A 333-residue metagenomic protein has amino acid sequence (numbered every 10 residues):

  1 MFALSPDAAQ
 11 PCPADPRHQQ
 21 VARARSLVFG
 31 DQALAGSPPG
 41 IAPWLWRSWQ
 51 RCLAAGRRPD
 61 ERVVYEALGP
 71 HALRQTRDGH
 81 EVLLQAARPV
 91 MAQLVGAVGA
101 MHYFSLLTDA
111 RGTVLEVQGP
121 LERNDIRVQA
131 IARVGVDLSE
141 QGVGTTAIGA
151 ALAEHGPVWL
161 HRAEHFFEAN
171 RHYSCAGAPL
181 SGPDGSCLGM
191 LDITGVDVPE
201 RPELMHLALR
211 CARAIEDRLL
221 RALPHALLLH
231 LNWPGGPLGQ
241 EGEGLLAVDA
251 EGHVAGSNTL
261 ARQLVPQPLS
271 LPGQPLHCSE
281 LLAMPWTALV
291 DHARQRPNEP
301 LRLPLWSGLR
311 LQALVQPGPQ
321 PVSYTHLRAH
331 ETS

Functional and structural regions predicted by a protein language model:
W44, A54, V114-G149, L207-L209 (+1 more regions): PAS-family sensory domains
E66-A100, F104-S105, D109-A163: Regulatory sensory and allosteric helical modules in signal-transduction proteins and certain transcription factors
A87-L106, R221-V265: Sensory modules in modular signal-transduction proteins
N170-A178, L309-A313: A short beta-strand signature within small-molecule sensing/ligand-binding domains used in signal transduction
L180-G182, L305, G318-Q320: Sensor-regulatory modules in signal-transduction proteins
M190-P199, G318-P319: Short beta-strand-to-loop transition segments that serve as allosteric relay/switch motifs in sensory/regulatory domains
P202-A214: Amphipathic alpha-helical "output/dimerization" segments
T325-T332: Conserved small/polar residues in nucleotide/adenosyl-binding loops
